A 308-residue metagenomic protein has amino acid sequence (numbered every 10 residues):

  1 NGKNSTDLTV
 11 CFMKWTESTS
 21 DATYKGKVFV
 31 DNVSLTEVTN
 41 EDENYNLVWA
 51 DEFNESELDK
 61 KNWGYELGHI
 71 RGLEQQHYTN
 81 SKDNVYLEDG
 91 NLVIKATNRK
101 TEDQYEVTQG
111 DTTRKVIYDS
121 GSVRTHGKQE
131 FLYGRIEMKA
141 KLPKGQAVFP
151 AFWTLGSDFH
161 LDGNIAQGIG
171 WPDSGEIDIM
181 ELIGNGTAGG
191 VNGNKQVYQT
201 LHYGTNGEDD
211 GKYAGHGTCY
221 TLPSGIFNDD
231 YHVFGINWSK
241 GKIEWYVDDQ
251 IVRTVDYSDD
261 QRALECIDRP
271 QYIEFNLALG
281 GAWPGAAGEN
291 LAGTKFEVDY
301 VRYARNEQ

Functional and structural regions predicted by a protein language model:
N1-V28, N32-V33, P150-L155, P284-G285: Extracellular beta-strand ligand-recognition surfaces/modules
V33-Q308: GH16 jelly-roll
